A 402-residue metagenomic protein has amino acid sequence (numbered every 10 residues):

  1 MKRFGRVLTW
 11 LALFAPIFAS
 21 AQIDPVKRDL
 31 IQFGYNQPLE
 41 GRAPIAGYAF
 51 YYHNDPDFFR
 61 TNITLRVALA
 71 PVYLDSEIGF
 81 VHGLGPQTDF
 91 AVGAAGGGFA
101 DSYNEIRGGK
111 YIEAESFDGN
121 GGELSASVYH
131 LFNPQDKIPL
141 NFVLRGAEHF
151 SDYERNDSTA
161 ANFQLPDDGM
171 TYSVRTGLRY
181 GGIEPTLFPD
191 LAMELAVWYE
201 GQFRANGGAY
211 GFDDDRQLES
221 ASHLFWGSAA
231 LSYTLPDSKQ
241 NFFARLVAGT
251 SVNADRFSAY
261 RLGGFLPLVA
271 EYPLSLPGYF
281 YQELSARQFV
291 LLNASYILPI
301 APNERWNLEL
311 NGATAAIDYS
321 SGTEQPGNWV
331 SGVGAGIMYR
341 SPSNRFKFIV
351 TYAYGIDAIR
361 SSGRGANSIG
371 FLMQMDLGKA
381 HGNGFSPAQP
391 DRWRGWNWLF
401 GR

Functional and structural regions predicted by a protein language model:
M1-R6: Positively charged n-region of N-terminal signal peptides that target proteins for export
V7-I17: Bacterial N-terminal signal peptides
I23-I183, E283-V290, W306-L308, F346-G395 (+1 more regions): Gram-negative/organellar outer-membrane beta-barrel architecture
D24-R28, Q32-F33, T171-S320, P326 (+2 more regions): C-terminal outer-membrane beta-barrel translocator/porin domains of Gram-negative envelope proteins and their
P71-V72, A221, W329: Short, glycine/acidic-rich beta->alpha junctions
S295, T323, G332-Y339: Short glycine-rich, acidic/polar surface loops and turns
